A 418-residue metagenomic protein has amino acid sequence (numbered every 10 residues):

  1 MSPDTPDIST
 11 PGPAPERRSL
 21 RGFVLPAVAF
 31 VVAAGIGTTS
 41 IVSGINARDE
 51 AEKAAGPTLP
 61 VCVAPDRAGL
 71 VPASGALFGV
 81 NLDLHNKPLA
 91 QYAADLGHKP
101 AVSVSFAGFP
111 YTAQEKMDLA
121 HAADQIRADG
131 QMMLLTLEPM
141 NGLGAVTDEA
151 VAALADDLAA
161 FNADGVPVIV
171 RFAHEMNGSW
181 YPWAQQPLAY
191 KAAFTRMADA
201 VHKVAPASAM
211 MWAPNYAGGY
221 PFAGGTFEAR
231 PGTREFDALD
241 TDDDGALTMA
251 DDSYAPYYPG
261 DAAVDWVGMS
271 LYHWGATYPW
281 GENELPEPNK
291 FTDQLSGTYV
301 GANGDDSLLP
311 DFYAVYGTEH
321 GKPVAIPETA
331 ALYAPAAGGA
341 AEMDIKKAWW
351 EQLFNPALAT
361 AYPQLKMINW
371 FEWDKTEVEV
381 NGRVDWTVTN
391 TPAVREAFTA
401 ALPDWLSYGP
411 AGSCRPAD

Functional and structural regions predicted by a protein language model:
M1-F23: Terminal targeting segments of Actinobacterial cell-envelope proteins
R17, A34-V61: C-terminal region of N-terminal signal peptides and the immediate post-cleavage residues of exported proteins
A47-D49, G56-L84, V168-I169, H320-D418: Substrate-binding cleft of secreted/luminal carbohydrate-active enzymes
P60-A150, N177, A331-A334, E342 (+2 more regions): N-terminal substrate-binding region of glycoside hydrolase catalytic domains
V80, V201-D251, W266-M269, D305 (+2 more regions): Aromatic-lined carbohydrate-recognition surfaces of secreted/lumenal glycan-active proteins
L89-H98, K116-M133, D156-G165, Y257-A262 (+2 more regions): Acidic (Asp/Glu)-rich catalytic clusters
Y111-F222, R230-D244, T248, D385-T391 (+3 more regions): Substrate-binding cleft of extracellular glycoside hydrolase catalytic domains
K116-M132, T136-E138, Y272-A336: Glycoside hydrolase catalytic-domain groove-lining segments
